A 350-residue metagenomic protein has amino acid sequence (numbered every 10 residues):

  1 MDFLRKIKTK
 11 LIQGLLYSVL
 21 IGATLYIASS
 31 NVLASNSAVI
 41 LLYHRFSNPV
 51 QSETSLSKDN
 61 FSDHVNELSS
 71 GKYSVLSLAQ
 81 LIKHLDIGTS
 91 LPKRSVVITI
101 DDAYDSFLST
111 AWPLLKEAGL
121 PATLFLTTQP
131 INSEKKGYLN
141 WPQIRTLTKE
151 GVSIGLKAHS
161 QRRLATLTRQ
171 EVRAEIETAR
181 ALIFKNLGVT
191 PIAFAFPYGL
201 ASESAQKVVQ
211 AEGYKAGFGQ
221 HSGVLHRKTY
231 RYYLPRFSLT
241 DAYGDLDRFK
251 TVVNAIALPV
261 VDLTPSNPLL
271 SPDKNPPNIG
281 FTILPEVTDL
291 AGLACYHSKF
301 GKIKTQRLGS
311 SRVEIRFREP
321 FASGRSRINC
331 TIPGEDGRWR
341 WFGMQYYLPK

Functional and structural regions predicted by a protein language model:
M1-V97, S109, P113-A122, T128-L139 (+1 more regions): Terminal accessory/targeting
N36-E53, G71-S74, I87, L91-V96 (+3 more regions): Metal-dependent polysaccharide deacetylase catalytic core of the NodB/CE4 family, i.e., the active-site-bearing domain
I100, Y214-G223: Acidic, His- and aromatic-enriched active-site or binding-groove loops in soluble protein domains that engage sugars
G223-Y233, T240-F249: Short histidine
